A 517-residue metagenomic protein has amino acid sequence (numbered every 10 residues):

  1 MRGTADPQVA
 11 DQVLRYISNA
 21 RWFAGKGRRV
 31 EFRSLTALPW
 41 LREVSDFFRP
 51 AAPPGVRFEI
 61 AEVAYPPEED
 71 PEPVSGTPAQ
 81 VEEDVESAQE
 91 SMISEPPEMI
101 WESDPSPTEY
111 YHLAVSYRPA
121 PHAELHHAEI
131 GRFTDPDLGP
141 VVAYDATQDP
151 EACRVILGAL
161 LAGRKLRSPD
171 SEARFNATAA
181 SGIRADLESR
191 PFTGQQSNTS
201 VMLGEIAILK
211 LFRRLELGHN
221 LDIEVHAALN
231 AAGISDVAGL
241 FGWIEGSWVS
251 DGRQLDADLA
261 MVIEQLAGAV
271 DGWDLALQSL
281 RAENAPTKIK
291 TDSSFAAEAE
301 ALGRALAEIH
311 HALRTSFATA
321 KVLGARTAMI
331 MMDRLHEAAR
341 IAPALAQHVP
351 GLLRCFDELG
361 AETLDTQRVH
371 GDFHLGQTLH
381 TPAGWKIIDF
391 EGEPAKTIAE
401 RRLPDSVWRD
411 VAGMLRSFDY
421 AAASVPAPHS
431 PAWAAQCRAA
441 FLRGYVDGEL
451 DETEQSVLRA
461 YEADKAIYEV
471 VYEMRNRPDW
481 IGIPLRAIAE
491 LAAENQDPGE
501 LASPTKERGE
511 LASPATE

Functional and structural regions predicted by a protein language model:
R2-V44: Short Lys/Arg-enriched alpha/beta "domain-start" segment
V56-F58, P67, E102-M331, A383-G384 (+2 more regions): Conserved ATP-binding subdomain of kinase catalytic cores across diverse folds
A179-L187, L335-V369: An alpha-helical support segment within catalytic cores of ATP-dependent transferases
A346, P350-L353, P394-Y461, P484-I488: A conserved long alpha-helix in the C-terminal portion of kinase-like catalytic domains
D372: Conserved catalytic-loop position in the HRD/HxD motif
D389-E393: Activation of the activation-loop gatekeeper triad in protein kinase-fold domains
P431-A432, Q436-D447, E452, A460-E500 (+2 more regions): ATP/Mg2+ or Mg2+-diphosphate-binding catalytic cores that bind nucleotide phosphates or diphosphates via glycine-rich
